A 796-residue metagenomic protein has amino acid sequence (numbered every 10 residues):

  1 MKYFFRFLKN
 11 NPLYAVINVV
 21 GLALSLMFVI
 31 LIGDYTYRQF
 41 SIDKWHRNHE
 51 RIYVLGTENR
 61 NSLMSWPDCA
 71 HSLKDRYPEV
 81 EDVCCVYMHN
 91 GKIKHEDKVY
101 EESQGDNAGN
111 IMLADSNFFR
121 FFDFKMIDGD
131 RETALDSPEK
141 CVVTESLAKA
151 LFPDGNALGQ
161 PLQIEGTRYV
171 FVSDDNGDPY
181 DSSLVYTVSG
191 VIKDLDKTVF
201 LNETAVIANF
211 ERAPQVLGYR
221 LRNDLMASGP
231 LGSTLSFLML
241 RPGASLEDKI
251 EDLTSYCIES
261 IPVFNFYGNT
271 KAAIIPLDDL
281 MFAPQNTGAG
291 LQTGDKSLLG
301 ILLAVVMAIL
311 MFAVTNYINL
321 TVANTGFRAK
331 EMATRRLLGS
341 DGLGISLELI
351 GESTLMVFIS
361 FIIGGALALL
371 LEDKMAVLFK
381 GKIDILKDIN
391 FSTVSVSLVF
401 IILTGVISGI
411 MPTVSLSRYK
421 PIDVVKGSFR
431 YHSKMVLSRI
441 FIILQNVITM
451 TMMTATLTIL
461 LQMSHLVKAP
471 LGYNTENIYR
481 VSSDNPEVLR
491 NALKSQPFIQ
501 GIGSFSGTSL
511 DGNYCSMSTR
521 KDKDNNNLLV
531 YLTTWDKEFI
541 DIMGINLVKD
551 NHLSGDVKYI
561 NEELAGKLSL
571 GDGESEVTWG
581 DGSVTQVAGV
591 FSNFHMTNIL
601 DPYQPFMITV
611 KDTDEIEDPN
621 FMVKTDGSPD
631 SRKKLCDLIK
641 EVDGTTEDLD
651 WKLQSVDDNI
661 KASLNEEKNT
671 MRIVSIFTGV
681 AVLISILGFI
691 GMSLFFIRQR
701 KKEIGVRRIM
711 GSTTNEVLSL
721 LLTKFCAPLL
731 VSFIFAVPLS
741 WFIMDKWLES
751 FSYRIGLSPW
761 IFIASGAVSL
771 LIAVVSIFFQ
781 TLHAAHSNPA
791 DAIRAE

Functional and structural regions predicted by a protein language model:
Y3-I17, G21, A313-M356, R418-F429 (+2 more regions): Intracellular coupling helices
R6, N10-N11, H46, A244-L246 (+7 more regions): Membrane-helix entry/capping segments
L8, N18, Q39, L55 (+30 more regions): Generic structural signal for small/hydrophobic residues in well-ordered secondary structure, especially within
N10-Q39, G294-K330, V357-F358, L437-Q462 (+3 more regions): Hydrophobic alpha-helical transmembrane segments of multi-pass inner-membrane transport and secretion
M27, L31-D34, A273, L277 (+3 more regions): Small-residue-rich transmembrane alpha-helices
I32-E96, G105-D106, D224-L225, P230-F237 (+6 more regions): Membrane-proximal extracellular/periplasmic loop immediately following the first transmembrane helix
D115-I127, C141-G294, N491, S495-S663: Mid-to-C-terminal secondary-structure elements that act as membrane-proximal/extracytoplasmic interface segments
L349, I389-V414, S433-Q462, L466: Alpha-helical transmembrane segments, especially those used as permease/efflux helices and single-pass anchors
